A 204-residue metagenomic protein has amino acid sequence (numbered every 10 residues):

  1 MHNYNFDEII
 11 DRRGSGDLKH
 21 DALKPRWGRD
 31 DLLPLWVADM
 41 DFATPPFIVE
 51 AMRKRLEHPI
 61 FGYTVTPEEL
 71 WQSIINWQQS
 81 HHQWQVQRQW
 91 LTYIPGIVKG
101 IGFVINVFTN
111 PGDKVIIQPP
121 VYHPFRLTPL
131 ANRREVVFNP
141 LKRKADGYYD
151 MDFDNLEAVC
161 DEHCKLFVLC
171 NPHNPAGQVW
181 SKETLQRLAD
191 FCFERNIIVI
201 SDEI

Functional and structural regions predicted by a protein language model:
H2-G96, F103: N-terminal small-domain helix-loop-helix segment of the aminotransferase-like
V86-L91, P111-K114, H163: Short acidic capping loops at alpha-helix termini that bridge into adjacent secondary structure
V107-P129: Conserved PLP-anchoring active-site segment centered on the Schiff-base-forming lysine
D113, R134, E194-I197: A short helix->loop->beta-strand "cap" motif at the edges of active sites that frequently abuts
P119, F138-R143: Short beta->alpha connector loops at strand-helix junctions that form conserved, small/polar/Pro-enriched
A131-V137: A short helix-loop-beta submotif of the ANL/AMP-binding
K142-I204: Active-site phosphate-binding strand-loop segment of PLP-dependent enzymes
